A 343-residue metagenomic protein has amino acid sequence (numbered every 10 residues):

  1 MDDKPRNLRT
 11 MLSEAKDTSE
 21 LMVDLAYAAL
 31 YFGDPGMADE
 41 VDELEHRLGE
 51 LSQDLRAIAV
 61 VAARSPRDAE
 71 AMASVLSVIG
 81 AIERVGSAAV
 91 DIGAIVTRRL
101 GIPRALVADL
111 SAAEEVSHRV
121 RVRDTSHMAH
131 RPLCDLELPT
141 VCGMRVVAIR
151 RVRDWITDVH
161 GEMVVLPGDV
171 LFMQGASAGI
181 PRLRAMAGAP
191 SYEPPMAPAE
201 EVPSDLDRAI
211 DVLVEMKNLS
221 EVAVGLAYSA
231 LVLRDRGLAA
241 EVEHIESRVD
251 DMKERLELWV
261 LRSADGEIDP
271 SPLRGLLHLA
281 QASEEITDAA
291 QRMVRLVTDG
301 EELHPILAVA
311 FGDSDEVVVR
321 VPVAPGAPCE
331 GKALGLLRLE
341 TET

Functional and structural regions predicted by a protein language model:
M1-T343: Cytosolic, long alpha-helical scaffolding segments
